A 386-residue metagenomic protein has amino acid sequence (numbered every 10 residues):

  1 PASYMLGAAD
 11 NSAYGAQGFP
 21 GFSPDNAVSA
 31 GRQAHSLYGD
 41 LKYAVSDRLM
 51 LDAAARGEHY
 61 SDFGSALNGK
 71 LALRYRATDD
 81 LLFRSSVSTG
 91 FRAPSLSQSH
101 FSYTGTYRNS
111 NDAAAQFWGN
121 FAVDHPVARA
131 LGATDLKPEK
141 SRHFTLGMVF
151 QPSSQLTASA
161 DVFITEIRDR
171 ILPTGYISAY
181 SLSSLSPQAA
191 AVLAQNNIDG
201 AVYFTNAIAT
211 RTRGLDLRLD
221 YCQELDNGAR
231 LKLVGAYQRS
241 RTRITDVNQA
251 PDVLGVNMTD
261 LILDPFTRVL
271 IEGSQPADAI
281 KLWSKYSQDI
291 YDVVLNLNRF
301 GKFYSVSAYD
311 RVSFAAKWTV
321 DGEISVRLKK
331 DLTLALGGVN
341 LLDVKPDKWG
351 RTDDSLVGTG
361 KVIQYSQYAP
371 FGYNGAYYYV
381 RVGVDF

Functional and structural regions predicted by a protein language model:
P1, L37, A53-G57, L71-L73 (+7 more regions): Transmembrane beta-barrel strands of outer-membrane/channel proteins
P1-L51, N248-K281: Outer-membrane beta-barrel transmembrane domain signature of Gram-negative proteins, especially the mid-to-C-terminal
N26, A30-R32, A93-S159, T165-E166 (+4 more regions): Outer-membrane beta-barrel signature, preferentially recognizing the C-terminal barrel domain of Gram-negative
V28-R76, S141, K285-F300: Surface-exposed extracellular loop regions of Gram-negative outer-membrane beta-barrel proteins
A44, T157, V162-S307: Gram-negative outer-membrane beta-barrel transporters
R48-L51, D79-F83, S154-A158, N227-L231 (+3 more regions): Repeated loop/turn-to-beta-strand initiation elements of outer-membrane beta-barrel proteins
S61, D80-E139, S159-I198, G301-Y304 (+1 more regions): Surface-exposed extracellular loop regions of Gram-negative outer-membrane beta-barrel proteins, predominantly
R241, L297-S305, V326-F386: C-terminal beta-signal and adjacent terminal beta-strands/loops of Gram-negative outer-membrane beta-barrel proteins
